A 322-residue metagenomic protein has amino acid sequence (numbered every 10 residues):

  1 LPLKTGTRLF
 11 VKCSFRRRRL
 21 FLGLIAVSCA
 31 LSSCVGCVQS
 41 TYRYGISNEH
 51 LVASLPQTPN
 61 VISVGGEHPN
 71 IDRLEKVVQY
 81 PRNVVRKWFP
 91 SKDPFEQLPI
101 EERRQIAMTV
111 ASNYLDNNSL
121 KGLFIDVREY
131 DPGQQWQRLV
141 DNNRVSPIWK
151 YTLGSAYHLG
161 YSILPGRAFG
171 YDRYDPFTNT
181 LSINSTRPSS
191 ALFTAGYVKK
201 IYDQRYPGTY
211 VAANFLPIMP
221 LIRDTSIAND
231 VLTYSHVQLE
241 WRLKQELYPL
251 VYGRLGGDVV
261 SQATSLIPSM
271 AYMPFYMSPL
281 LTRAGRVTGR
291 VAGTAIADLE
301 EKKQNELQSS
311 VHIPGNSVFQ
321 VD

Functional and structural regions predicted by a protein language model:
G6-L22: Bacterial N-terminal signal peptides that target proteins for export
C29, C34-C37: N-terminal Sec signal peptide cleavage junction
S40-F177: Auxiliary, metal-adjacent structural segments of Zn-dependent hydrolase domains
N118-E129, P207-Y210, Q238-V251: Surface-exposed patches in mature extracellular/periplasmic domains of secreted proteins
S185-Y206: Active-site recognition of the HExxH zinc-binding catalytic motif
I201-T225: Post-HEXXH active-site segment of zinc metalloproteases
N214-P220, H236-D322: Long, well-structured alpha-helical subdomains associated with metal-dependent extracellular/ecto-lumenal hydrolases
L221-H236: An active-site-proximal "capping" alpha-helix that borders the catalytic cofactor pocket
